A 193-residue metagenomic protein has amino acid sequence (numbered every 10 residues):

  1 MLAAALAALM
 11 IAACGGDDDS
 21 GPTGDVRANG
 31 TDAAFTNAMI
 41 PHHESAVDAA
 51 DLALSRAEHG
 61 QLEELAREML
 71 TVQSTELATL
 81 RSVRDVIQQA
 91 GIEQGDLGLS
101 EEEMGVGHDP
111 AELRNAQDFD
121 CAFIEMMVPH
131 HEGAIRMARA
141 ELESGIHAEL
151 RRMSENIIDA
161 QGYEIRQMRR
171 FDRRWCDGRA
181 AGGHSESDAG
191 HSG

Functional and structural regions predicted by a protein language model:
M1-L6: Sec-dependent N-terminal signal peptides
M10-A13: C-terminal motif of bacterial Sec signal peptides marking the signal peptidase cleavage site
G15-G193: All-alpha RGS (Regulator of G-protein Signaling) helical domain and cognate RGS-like helical scaffolds
